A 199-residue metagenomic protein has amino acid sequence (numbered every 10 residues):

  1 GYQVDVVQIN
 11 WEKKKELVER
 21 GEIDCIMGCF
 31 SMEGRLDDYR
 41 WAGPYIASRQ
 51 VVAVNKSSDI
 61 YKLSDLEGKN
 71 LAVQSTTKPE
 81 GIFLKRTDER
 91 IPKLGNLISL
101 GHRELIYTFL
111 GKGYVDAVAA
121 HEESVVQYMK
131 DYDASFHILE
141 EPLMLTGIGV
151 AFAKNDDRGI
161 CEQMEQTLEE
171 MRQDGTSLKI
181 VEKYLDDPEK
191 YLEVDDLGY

Functional and structural regions predicted by a protein language model:
G1, I60, S64-K78, V126 (+1 more regions): Extended ligand-binding regions for polar small-molecule ligands
G1-Q3, A42, P79-L100, M129-D133: Ligand-binding cleft/hinge of the Venus flytrap
Q3-D65, H137, P142: Acidic, polar ligand-binding/catalytic clefts
D5-E16, L97-T108, K112, T146: Short helix-initiation/N-cap motifs at beta->coil->alpha
V7-E12, G21-E33, K56, Q74-T77 (+3 more regions): Beta->alpha turn/N-cap motifs
K13-E16, C29-D38, I82-K85, F109-L145: A ligand-binding cleft/hinge motif common to bilobed small-molecule-binding domains
K15, E19, I23, M27 (+10 more regions): Extracytoplasmic/secreted envelope proteins and their assembly/folding machinery, especially bacterial periplasmic
A47-V54, K130-E169, D187-Y199: Periplasmic-binding protein-like
